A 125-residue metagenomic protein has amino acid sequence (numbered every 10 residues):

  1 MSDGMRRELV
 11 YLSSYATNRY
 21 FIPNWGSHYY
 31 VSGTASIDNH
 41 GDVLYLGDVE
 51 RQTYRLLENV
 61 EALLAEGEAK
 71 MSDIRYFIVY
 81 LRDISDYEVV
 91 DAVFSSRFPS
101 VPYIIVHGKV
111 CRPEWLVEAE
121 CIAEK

Functional and structural regions predicted by a protein language model:
M1-E58, A62-R75, Y80-K125: N-terminal presequence-like segments and the immediate start of the first folded domain
